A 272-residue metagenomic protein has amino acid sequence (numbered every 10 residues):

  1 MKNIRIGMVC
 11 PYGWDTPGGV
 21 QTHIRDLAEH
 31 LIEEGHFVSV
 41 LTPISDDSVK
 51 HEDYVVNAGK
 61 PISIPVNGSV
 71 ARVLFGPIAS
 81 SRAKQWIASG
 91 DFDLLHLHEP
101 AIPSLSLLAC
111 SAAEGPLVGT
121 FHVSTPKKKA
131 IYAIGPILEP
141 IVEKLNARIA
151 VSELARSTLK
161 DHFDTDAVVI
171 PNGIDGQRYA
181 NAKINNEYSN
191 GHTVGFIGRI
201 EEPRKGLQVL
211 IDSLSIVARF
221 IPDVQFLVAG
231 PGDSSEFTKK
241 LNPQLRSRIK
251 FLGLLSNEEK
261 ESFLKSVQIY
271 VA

Functional and structural regions predicted by a protein language model:
I4, C10-P17, I24-R25, E29-P77 (+1 more regions): N-terminal strand-loop element at the rim of the active site of nucleotide-sugar-dependent glycosyltransferases
I44, L154, G173: Carbohydrate-associated surface elements
T125, I131-R148, D161-H162: Membrane-proximal helix-turn-helix segments that form the acceptor-binding/catalytic region of lipid-linked
K129, S157-D161, G173-G191, S262: Acidic anion/phosphate-binding donor-loop and adjacent secondary structure in glycosyltransferase catalytic cores
N186-K205, I211-I216, L227: Conserved donor-binding/catalytic core segment of Leloir-type glycosyltransferases
I197, I211, D223-T238, G253: Glycosyltransferase donor-sugar binding loop
F237-S262: Nucleotide-activated donor-binding/catalytic signature segment of Leloir-type glycosyltransferases, i.e., the conserved
K265-A272: Acidic donor-binding loop of glycosyltransferase active sites
